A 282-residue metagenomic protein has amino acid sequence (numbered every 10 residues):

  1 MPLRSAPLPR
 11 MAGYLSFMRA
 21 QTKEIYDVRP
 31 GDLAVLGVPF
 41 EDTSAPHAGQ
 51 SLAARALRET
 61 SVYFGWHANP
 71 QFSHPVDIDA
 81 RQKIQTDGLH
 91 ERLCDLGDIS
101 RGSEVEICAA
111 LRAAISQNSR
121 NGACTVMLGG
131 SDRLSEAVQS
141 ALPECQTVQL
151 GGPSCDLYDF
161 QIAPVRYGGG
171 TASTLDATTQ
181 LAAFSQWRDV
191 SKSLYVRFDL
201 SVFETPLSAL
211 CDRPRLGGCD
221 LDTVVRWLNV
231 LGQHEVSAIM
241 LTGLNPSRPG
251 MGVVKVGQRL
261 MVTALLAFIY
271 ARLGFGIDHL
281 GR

Functional and structural regions predicted by a protein language model:
L3-R282: Conserved alpha-helical scaffold segments that buttress catalytic/binding sites
